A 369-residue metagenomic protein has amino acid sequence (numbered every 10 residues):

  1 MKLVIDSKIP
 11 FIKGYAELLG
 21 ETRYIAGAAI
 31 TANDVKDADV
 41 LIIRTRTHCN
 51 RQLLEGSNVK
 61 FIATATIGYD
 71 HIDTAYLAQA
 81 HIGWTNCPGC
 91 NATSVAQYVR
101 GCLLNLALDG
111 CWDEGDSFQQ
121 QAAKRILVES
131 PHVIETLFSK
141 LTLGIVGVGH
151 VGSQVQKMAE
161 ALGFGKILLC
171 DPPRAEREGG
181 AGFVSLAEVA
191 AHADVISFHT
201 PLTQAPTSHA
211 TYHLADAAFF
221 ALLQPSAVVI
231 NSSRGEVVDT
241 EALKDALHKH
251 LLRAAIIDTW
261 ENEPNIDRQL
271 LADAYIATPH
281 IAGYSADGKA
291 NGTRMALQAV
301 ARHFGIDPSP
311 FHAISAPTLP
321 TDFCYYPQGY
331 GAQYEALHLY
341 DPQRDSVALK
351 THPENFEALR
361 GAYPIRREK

Functional and structural regions predicted by a protein language model:
M1-A38: N-terminal glycine-/charge-rich "phosphate-binding" loop or analogous flexible N-terminal tail
D6, I43-R44, A65, S197-L202 (+1 more regions): Short, well-ordered coil/turn residues at beta-beta hairpins and beta-strand->alpha-helix junctions within
V40-A122: Phosphate/diphosphate ligand-binding glycine-rich loop within oxidoreductases
C49, R174-R268: Rossmann-like adenosine-cofactor binding region
D109-Q154, L162: Glycine-rich NAD(P)-binding loop of Rossmann-like domains
M158-A159, L223: Aromatic pocket-lining residues of Rossmann-like dinucleotide-binding sites
L162-G179: NAD(P)-binding Rossmann-fold cofactor-contacting core
S226, S232-K369: Rossmann-like dinucleotide-binding domain for NAD(H)/NADP(H)
